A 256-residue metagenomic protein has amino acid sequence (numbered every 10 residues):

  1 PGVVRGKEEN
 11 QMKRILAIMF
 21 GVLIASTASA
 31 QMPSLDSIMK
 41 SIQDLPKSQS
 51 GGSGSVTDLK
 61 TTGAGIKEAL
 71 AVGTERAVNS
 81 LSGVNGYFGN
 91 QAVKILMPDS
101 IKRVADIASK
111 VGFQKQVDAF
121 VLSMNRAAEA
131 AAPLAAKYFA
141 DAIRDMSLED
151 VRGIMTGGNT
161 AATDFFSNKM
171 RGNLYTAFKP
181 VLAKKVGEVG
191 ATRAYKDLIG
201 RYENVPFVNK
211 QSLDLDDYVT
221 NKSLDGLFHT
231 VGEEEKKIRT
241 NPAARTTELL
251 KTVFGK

Functional and structural regions predicted by a protein language model:
P1-Q11: Short, Lys/Arg-enriched N-terminal segments with co-localized hydrophobic residues within the first ~10-30 amino acids
I15-I24: Sec-dependent N-terminal signal peptides
S26-A30: Sec/Tat signal peptide C-region and signal peptidase I cleavage site
P33-V121: N-terminal Sec/ER secretory leader and immediately downstream segment of secreted/extracellular precursors
S34-K47, D216, S223-K256: A cross-kingdom marker for long, charged
A77, S147, P242: Residue-level signature of catalytic and energy-coupling elements of molecular machines, predominantly ATP/GTP-dependent
G112-K185: Mid-length scaffold segments of soluble, non-membrane domains
V181-K222: An amphipathic alpha-helical core segment
